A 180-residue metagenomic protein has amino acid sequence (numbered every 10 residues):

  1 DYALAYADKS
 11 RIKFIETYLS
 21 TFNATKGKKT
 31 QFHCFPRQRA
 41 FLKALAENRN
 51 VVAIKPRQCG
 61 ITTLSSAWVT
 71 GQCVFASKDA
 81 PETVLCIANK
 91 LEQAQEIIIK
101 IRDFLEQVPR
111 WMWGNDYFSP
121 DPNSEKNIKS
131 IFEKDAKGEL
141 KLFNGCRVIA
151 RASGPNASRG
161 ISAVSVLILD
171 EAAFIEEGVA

Functional and structural regions predicted by a protein language model:
D1-A180: Phosphate/NTP-binding elements of NTP-utilizing enzymes
